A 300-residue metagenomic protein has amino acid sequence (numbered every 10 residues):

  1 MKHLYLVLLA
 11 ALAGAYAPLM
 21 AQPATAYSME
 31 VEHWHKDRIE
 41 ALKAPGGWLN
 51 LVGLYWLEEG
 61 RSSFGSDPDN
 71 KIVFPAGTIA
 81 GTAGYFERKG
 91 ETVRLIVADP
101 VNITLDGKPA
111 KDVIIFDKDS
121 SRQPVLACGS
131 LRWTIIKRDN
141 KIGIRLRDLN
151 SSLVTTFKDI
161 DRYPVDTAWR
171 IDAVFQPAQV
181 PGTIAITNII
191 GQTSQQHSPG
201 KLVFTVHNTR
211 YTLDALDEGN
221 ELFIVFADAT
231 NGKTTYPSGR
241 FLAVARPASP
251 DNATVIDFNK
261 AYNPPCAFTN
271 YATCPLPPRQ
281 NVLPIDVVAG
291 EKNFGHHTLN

Functional and structural regions predicted by a protein language model:
M1-L4: Positively charged n-region of N-terminal signal peptides that target proteins for export
L6-A15: Bacterial N-terminal signal peptides
L19-A26: Boundary at the C-terminal end of the N-terminal hydrophobic targeting segment
L51, W56-Q123: Forkhead-associated
G107-V125, R210-K260: An exposed acidic His-Trp-rich patch
A127-S194: Surface-exposed beta-loop interaction hotspot
K158-R162, N231-K233, A253-V255, N259-N300: Extended, aromatic/histidine-rich regions of cofactor-dependent oxidoreductases associated with respiratory
D172-N231, Y236: Flexible, glycine-rich surface segments
